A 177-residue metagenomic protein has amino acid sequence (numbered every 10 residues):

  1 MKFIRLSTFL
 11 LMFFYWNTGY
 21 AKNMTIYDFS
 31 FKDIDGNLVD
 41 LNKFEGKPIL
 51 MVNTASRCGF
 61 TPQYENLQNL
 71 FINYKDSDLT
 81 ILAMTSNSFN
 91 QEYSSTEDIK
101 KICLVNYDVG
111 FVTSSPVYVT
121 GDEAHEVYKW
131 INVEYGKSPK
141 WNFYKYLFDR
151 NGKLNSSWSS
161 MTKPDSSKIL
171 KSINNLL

Functional and structural regions predicted by a protein language model:
K2-F9: Sec-dependent signal peptide recognition, specifically the positively charged N-region followed immediately by
G19-N42: N-terminal "domain-start" segment that seeds a small globular fold
D33, N53-R57: Amphipathic alpha-helical repeat scaffolds
E45-I49, K75-T80, Y107-V112, N142 (+1 more regions): Loop/turn elements at helix/coil->beta-strand transitions in domains of secreted/extracellular proteins
F60-A124: Structural microenvironment flanking redox-active thiols in thiol-disulfide oxidoreductases
K129, V133-L177: Thiol-/selenol-based redox modules, centered on thioredoxin-like and closely related oxidoreductase domains
